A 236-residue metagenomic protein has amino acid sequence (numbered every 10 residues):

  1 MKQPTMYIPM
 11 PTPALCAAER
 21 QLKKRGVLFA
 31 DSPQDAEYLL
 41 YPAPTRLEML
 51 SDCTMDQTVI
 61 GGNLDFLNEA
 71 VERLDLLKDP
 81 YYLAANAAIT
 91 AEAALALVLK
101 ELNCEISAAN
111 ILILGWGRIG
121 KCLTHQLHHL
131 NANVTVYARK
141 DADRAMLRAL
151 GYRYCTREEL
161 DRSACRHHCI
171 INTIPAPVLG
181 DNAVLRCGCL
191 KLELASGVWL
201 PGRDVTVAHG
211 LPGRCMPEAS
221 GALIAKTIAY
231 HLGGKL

Functional and structural regions predicted by a protein language model:
K2-T5, D56, S107-N110, H167 (+1 more regions): Phosphate-coordination loops involved in phosphoryl transfer and adenosine-cofactor binding
M6-L22, S107-H128: Glycine-rich adenosine-cofactor-binding loop
T12, D65, R139-D141, A195-G197: Residues in the short beta-alpha loop(s) of Rossmann-like NAD(P)-binding domains
P13, L28-P33, L130-L150: NAD(P)-binding Rossmann-fold cofactor-contacting core
E19-Y38, P44-S51, T156-L160: A short, well-structured beta->alpha microelement
L40-A91: Phosphate/diphosphate ligand-binding glycine-rich loop within oxidoreductases
P44-D56, L147-M216: Rossmann-like adenosine-cofactor binding region
L74-A108, L200-L236: Adenosine-phosphate binding glycine-rich loop
